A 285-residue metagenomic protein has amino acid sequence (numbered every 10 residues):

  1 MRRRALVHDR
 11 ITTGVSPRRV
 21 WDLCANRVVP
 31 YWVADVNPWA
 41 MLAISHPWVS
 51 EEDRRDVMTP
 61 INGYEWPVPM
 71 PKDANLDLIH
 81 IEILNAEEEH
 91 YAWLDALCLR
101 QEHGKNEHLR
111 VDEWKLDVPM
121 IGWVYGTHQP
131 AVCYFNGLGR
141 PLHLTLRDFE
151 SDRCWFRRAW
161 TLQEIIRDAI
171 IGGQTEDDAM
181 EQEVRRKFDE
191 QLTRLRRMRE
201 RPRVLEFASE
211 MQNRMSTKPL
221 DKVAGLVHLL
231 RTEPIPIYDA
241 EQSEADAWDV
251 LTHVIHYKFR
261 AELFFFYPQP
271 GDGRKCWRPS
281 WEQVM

Functional and structural regions predicted by a protein language model:
M1-A92, C98-D117, W123, T127 (+2 more regions): Metal-dependent phosphate/diphosphate-handling catalytic cores characterized by acidic Asp/Glu clusters
W32-V36, G122-G126, S151-C154, Q163-I166 (+2 more regions): A general structural signal for short secondary-structure junctions and capping/turn motifs
L42-S45, V132-C133, R158-E164, A224-L230: Conserved, well-structured core segments
P47-W48, A86, I165-A169, V227-E233: Generic structural signal for hydrophobic core residues of well-folded globular domains
R55, V124-K187, F207-A208: Glycogenin-like
P67, P71, N106-L109, E113 (+4 more regions): Conserved aromatic-histidine-acidic binding/catalytic patches
L116, M120, R157, K218-D221: Short, well-structured alpha-helical interface segments that form or flank functional binding sites
T193-M285: Short helix/strand-capping turn motifs
